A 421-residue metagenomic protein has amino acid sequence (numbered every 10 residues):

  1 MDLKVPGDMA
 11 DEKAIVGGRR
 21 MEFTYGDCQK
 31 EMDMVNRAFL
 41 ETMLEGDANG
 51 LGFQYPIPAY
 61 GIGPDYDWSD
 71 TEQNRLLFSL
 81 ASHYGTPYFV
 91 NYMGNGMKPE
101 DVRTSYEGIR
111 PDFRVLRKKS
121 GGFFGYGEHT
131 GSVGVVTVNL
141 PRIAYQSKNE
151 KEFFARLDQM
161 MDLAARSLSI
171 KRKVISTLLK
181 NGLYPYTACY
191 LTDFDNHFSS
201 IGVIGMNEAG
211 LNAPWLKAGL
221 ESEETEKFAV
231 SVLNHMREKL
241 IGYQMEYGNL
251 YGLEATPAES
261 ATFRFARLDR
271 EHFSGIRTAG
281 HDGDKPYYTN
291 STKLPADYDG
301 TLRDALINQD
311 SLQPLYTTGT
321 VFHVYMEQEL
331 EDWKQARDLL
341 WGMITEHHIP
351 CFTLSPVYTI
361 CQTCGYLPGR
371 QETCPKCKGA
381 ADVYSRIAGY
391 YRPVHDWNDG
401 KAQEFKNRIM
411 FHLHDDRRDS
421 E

Functional and structural regions predicted by a protein language model:
M1-D195, L216, S222-K376, A380-V383: Conserved catalytic cores of very large enzyme subunits
L140, D195-S200, Y391-V394, A402: Generic secondary-structure boundary/loop-capping signal
A144-Q146, N212-L220, R392-N398: Short helix-capping/linker segments at secondary-structure and domain boundaries
A188-A209: Core structural elements
A209-P214, Q328, I387-Y391: Generic structural signal for hydrophobic core residues of well-folded globular domains
V357-K376, D382, R386-E421: Intrinsic, low-complexity terminal and presequence regions
